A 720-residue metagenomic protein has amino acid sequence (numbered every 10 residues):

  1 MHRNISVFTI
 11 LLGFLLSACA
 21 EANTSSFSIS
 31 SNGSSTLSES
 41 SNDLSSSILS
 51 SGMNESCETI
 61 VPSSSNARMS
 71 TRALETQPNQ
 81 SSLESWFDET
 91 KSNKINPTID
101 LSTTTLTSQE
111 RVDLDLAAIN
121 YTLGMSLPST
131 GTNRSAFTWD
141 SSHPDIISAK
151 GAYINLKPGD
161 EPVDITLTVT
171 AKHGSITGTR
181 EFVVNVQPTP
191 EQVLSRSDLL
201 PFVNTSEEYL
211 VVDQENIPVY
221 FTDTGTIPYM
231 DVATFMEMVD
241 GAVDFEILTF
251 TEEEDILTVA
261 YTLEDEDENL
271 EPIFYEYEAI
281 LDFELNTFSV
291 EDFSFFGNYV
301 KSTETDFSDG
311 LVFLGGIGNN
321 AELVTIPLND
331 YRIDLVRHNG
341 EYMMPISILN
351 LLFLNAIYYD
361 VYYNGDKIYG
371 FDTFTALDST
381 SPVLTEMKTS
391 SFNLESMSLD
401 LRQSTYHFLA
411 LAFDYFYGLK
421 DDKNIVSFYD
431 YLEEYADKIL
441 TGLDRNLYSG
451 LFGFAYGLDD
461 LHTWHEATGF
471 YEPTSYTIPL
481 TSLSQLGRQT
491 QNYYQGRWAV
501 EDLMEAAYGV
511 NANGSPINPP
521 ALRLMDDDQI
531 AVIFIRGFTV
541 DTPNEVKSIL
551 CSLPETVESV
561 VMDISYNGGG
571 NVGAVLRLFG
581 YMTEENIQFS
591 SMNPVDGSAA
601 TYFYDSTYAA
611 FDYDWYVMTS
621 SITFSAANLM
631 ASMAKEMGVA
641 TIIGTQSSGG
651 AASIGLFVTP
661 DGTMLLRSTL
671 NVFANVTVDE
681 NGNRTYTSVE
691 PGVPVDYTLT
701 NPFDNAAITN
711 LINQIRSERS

Functional and structural regions predicted by a protein language model:
M1-I5: Positively charged n-region of N-terminal signal peptides that target proteins for export
L15-A18: C-terminal motif of bacterial Sec signal peptides marking the signal peptidase cleavage site
A20-A22: Bacterial signal peptide processing site
F27-K94, I99: Post-signal peptide N-terminal segment of mature Sec-exported envelope proteins
S65, S70, T76-Q192: Beta-rich interaction/scaffold domains
E215-T251, R332-I348, F353-N364: Extracytoplasmic Gram-positive cell-surface binding/anchoring modules and repeats
E264-V560, I564-G568, N713, S717: Flexible, low-complexity junctional segments that flank or bridge functional domains
T375-L394, Y406, I530-V532, T539 (+2 more regions): C-terminal "post-core" interaction segments
